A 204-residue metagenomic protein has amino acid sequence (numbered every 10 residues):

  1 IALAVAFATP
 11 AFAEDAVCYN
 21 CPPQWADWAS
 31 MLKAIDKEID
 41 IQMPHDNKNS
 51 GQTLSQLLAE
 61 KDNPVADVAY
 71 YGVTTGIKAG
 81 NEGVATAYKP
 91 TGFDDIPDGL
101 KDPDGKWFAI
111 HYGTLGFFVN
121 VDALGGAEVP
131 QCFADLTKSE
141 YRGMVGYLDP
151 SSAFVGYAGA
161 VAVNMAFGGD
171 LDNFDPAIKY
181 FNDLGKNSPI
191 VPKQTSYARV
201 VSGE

Functional and structural regions predicted by a protein language model:
I1-F7: Sec-dependent N-terminal signal peptides
L3, L54-Q56, K101-D102: Short alpha-helical segments and helix-capping/turn motifs at coil-helix boundaries
F7-A13: Sec/Tat signal peptide C-region and signal peptidase I cleavage site
A13-E14, N120: Intrinsic structural disorder
E14-I77, A198: Early extracytoplasmic/lumenal segment of secretory-pathway proteins
P22-A29, V65-E204: Extracytoplasmic ligand-binding site segments that recognize negatively charged/polar headgroups
